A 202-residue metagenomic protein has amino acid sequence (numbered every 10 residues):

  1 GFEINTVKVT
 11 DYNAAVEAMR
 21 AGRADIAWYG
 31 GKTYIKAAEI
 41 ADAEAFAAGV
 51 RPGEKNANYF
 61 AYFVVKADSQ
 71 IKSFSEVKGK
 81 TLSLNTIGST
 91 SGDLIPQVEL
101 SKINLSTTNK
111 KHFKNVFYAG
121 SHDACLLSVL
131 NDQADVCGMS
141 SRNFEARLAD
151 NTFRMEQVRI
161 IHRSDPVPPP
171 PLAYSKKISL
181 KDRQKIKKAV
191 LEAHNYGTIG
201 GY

Functional and structural regions predicted by a protein language model:
G1, K32, G53-L126, R142 (+1 more regions): Bilobed "Venus flytrap"/periplasmic-binding protein-like clamshell domains and structurally analogous long
G1-A14, G200-Y202: N-terminal hydrophobic or amphipathic helices and topogenic motifs
N5-V7, V116-F117, R159-I161: General small-molecule cofactor/ligand-binding pocket signal
K8, N13-A27, I40-A41, Y59 (+2 more regions): Short helices/loops that flank or line small-molecule/ion binding pockets
D25-A27, I35-F60: Short beta-strand-centered segments that line the small-molecule binding cleft or hinge of alpha/beta clamshell
W28-D42, P96-K102, L127-E156: A ligand-binding cleft/hinge motif common to bilobed small-molecule-binding domains
A47, P52-Y62, D150-Y196, G200-Y202: Periplasmic-binding protein-like
